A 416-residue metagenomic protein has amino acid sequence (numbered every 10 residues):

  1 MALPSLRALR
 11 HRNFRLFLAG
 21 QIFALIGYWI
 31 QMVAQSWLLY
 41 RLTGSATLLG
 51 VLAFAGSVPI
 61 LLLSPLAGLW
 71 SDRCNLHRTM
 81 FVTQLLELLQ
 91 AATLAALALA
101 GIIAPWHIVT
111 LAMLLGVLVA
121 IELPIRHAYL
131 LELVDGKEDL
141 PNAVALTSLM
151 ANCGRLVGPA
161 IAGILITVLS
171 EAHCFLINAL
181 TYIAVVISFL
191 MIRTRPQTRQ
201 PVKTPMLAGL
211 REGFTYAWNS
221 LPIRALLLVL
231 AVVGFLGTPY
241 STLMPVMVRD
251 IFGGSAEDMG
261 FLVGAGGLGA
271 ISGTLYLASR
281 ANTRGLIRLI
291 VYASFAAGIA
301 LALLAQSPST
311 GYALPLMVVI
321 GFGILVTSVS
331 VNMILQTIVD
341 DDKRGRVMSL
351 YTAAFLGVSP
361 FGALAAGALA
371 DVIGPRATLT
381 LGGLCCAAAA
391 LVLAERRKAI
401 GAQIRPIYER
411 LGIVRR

Functional and structural regions predicted by a protein language model:
A2-V58, T215-G266: Helix-loop boundary and gating motifs at the non-cytosolic
R15, G50-V51, V109-T110, L176 (+4 more regions): Hydrophobic alpha-helical transmembrane segments
R15-M32, G56-S71, N75-Q90, H107-T167 (+7 more regions): Substrate-agnostic recognition of the 12-TM MFS/MFS-like secondary transporter fold
Y40-G50, A92-V117, G136-E138, L165-I177 (+3 more regions): Membrane-interface helix-capping segments at transmembrane helix termini in multi-pass transporters
G44, L99-I103, D135, T167 (+7 more regions): Transmembrane helix-loop junctions in multipass membrane proteins, especially transporters and channels
L62-L66, R73, T79, T83 (+6 more regions): C-terminal transmembrane bundle of multi-pass solute transporters/carriers
P105-G116, N142-Q197, Y240, L262-G264 (+3 more regions): Hydrophobic alpha-helical transmembrane segments
K137, L190-T215, Q403-L411: Flexible cytoplasmic inter-helical loops of multi-pass small-molecule transporters
